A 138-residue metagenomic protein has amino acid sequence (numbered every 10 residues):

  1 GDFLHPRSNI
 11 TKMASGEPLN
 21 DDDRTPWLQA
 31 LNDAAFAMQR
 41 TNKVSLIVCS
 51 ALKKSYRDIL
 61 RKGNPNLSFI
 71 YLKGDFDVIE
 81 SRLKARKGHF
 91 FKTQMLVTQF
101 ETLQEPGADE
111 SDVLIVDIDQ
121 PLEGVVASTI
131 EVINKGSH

Functional and structural regions predicted by a protein language model:
G1, V48-C49, Y71-L72, D117-I118: Small/polar loops that bind or transfer phosphate-bearing groups
G1-D33: Conserved substrate/cofactor phosphate-moiety recognition/catalytic segment in nucleotide-dependent phosphotransferases
L4-H5, A51-K53, G74-V78, P121: Conserved nucleotide-binding/hydrolysis micro-motifs of P-loop NTPases
D22-N64, L72: Glycine-rich phosphate-binding loop used to anchor ATP phosphates in small-molecule kinases, encompassing both
T25-Q29, K73-F76, T93, V97-F100: Amphipathic alpha-helical transducer elements in NTP-driven molecular machines
G63-L83, V116: Conserved phosphate-donor/acceptor-positioning beta-strand/loop module used by diverse small-molecule
A85-S128: Small-molecule kinase domains that catalyze NTP-dependent phosphoryl transfer to phosphate-bearing small molecules
S128-G136: C-terminal alpha-helix
